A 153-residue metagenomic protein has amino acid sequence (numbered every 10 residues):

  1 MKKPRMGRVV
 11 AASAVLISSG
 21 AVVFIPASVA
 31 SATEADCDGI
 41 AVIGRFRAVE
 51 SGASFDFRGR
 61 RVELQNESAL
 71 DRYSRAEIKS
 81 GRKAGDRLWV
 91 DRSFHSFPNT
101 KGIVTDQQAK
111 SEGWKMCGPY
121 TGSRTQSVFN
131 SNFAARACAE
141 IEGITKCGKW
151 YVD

Functional and structural regions predicted by a protein language model:
M1-V49: N-terminal prepro-regions of secreted/extracellular proteins
S31-D153: Post-signal peptide N-terminal regions of Sec-secreted extracellular proteins
